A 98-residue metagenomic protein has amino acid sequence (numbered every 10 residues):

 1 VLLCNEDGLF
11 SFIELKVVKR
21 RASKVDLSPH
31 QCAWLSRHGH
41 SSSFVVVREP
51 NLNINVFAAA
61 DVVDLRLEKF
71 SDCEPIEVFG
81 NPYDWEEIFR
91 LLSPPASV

Functional and structural regions predicted by a protein language model:
V1-L3, G8-R20: Conserved catalytic cores of phosphodiester-cleaving nucleases, focusing on short active-site segments
G8-F12, H30, G39-H40: Short connector loops at helix/strand junctions that flank enzyme active sites, especially segments positioning acidic
G8-F12, R66, F89-P94: Solvent-exposed, well-ordered amphipathic alpha-helical segments that flank/support binding or catalytic loops
V18-H38: Mg2+/Mn2+-dependent nuclease catalytic core
S36-D64: Nucleic-acid nuclease catalytic cores
V62-C73: Acidic, Ser/Thr-rich peripheral helices and adjacent loops at domain boundaries
D72-V98: Charged phosphate-binding loop/patch that engages nucleotide di/tri-phosphates or the phosphate backbone of nucleic
